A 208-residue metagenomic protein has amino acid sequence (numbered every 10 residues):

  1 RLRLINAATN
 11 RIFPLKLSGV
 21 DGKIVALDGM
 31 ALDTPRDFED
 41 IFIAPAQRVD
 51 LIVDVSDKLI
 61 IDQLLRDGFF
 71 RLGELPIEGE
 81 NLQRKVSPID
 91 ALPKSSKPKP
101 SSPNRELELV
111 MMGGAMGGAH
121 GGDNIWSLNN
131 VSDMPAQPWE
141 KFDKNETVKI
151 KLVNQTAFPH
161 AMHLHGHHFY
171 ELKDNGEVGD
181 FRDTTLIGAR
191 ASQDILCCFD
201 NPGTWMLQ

Functional and structural regions predicted by a protein language model:
R1-P103, L172-G188: Histidine- and aromatic-rich segments of cupredoxin/plastocyanin-like copper-binding domains
I24-D37, E108-Q208: Active-site pocket scaffolds in enzymes
